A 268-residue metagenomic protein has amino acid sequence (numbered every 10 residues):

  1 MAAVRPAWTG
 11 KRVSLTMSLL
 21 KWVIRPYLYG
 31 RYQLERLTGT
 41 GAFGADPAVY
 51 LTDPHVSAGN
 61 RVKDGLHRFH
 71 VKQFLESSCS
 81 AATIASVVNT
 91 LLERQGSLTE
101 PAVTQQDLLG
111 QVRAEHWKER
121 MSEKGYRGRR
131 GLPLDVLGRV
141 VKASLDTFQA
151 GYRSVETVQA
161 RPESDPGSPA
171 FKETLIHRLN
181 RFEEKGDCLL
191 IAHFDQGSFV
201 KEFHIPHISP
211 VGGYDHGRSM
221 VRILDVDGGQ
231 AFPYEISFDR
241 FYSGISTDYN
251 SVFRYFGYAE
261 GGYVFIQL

Functional and structural regions predicted by a protein language model:
A2-L134: Active-site-adjacent structural segments surrounding the nucleophilic cysteine of cysteine proteases and isopeptidases
Q111-P206, G212-I245, Y249-G261: Conserved active-site-adjacent core of cysteine acyl-enzyme catalytic domains
G213, F265-L268: Short beta-strand-to-coil "C-cap" segments at the C-terminal boundary of structured domains/repeats, marking
